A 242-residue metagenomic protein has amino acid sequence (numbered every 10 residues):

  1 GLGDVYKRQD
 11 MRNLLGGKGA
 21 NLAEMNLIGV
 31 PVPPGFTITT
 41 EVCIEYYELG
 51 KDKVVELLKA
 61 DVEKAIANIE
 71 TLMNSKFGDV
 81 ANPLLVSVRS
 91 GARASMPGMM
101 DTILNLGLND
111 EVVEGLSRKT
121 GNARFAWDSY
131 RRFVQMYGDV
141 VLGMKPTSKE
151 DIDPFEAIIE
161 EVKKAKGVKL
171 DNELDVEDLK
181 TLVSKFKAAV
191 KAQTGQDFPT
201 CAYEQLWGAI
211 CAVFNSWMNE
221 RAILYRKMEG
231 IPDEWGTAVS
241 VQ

Functional and structural regions predicted by a protein language model:
G3-Q242: Nucleotide/phosphate-binding sheet-loop regions of phosphoryl- and nucleotidyl-transfer enzymes
